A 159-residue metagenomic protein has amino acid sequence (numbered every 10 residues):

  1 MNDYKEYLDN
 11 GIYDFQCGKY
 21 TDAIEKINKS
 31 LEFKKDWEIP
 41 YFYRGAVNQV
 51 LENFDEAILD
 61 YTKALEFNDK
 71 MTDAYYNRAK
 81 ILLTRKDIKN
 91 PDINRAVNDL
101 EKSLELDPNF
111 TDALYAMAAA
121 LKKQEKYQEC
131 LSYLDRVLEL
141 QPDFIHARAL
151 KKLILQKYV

Functional and structural regions predicted by a protein language model:
D3-F33, A46, V50: Alpha-helical segment of the N-proximal tetratricopeptide repeat
F15, F42, N48-Q49, Y76 (+3 more regions): Position-specific recognition of the canonical hydrophobic site in helix A of tetratricopeptide repeat
C17-K26, L51-K63, R85-K102, Q124-R136 (+1 more regions): Structural signature of tandem alpha-helical TPR/SEL1-like repeats, specifically the intra-repeat loop/turn
